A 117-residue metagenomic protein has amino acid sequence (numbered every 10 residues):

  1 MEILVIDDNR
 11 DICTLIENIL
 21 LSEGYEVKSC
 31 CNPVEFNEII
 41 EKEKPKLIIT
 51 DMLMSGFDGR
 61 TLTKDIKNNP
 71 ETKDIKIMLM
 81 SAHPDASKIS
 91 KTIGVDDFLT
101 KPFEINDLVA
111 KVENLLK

Functional and structural regions predicted by a protein language model:
R10-K28: Two-component/phosphorelay signaling modules centered on CheY-like receiver
C13, S55, K64, K101: The feature encodes the CheY-like receiver
S29, G56-F57: Residue-level signal for the "D+5" position in two-component response regulator receiver
S29-L47: Acidic, metal-coordinating helix/loop segments flanking the phosphotransfer/catalytic sites of two-component signaling
D51: Active-site residues of response regulator receiver
M78-M80: Hydrophobic/aromatic residues positioned on beta-strands within the core alpha/beta folds
F103-N114: C-terminal output helix
